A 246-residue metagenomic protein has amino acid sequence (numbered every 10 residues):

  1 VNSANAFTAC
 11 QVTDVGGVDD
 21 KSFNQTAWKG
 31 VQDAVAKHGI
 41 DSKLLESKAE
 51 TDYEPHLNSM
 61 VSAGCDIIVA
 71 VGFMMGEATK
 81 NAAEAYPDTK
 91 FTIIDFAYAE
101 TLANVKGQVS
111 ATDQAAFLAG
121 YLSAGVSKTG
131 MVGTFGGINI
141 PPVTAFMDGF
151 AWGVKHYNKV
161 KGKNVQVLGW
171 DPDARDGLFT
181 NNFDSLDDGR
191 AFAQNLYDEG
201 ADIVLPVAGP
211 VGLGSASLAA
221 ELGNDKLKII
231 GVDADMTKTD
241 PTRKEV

Functional and structural regions predicted by a protein language model:
S3-V246: A residue-level marker of the well-folded mature domains of exported/periplasmic proteins
